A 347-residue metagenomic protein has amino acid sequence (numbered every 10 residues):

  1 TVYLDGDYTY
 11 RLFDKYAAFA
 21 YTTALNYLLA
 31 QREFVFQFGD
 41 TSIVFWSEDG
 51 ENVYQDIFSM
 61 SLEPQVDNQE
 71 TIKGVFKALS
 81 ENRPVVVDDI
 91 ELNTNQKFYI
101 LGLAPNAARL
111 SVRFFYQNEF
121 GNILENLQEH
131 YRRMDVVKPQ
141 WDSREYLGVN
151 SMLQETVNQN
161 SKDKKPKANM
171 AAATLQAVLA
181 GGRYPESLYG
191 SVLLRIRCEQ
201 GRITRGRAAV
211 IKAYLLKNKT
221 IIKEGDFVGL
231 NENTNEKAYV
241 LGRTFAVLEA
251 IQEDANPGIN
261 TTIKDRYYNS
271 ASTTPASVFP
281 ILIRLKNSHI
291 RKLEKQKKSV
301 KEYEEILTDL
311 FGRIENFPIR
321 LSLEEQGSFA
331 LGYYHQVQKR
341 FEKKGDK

Functional and structural regions predicted by a protein language model:
V2-D309: Extended alpha-helical scaffolding segments
T308-K347: Amphipathic alpha-helical binding modules
